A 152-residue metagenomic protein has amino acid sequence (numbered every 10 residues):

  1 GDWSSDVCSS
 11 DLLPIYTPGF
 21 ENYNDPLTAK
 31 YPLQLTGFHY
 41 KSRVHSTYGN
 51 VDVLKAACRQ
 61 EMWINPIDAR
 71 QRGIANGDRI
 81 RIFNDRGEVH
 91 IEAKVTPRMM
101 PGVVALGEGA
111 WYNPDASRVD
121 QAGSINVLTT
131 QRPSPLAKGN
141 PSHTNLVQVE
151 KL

Functional and structural regions predicted by a protein language model:
G1-V7: Single conserved hydrophobic/aromatic residue that forms the stacking wall/gate of nucleotide- or nucleobase-binding
W3, P14-Y16, W63, A110-W111: Tryptophan-centered motif/residue detector
S4, T28-K30, A56: A generic fold-level signal
C8-I15, H39-K41: Segments forming glycine/polar-rich beta-alpha architectures that bind adenosine-containing cofactors
I15-N22, R132-P135: Glycine-rich, charged/polar anion/phosphate-binding loops that engage phosphate groups from diverse ligands
F20-Y23, L27-D52: C-terminal accessory/binding modules appended to enzymatic or scaffolding proteins
S46-Y48, D52-W63, I67-L152: Long, contiguous, secondary-structure-rich segments that constitute the structural scaffold of globular domains
